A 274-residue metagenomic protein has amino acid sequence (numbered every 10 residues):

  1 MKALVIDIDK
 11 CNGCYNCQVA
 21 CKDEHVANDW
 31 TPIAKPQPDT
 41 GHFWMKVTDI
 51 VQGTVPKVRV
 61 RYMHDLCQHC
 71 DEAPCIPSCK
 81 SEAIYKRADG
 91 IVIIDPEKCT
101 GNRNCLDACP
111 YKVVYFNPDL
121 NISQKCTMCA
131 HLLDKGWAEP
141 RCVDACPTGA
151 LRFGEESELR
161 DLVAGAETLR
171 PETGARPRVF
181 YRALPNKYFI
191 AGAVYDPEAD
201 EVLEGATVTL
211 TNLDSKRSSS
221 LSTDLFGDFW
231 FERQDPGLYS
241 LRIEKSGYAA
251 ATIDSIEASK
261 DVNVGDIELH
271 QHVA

Functional and structural regions predicted by a protein language model:
D29-L66, I76, K98, L106-D196 (+1 more regions): Flanking helices and flexible, charged tails adjoining ferredoxin-like Fe-S electron-transfer domains in multi-subunit
H69, K98, F231-R233: Short, flexible loop/turn segments at beta-strand junctions in immunoglobulin-like and fibronectin type III
R176-F180, E257-A274: Extracellular beta-sheet/turn segments enriched in Thr/Pro/Gly and aliphatic residues
Y188-I190, P197-D214: Short, ordered, surface-exposed loop/turn motifs in non-cytosolic proteins
L203-E204, D228-S240, S246: Short Pro-Gly-centered beta-turn/loop motif in secreted/extracellular proteins
L213-D228: Short, acidic Ser/Thr/Gly-rich low-complexity loop/linker segments typical of extracellular and cell-surface proteins
R242-S255: A short, solvent-exposed loop/turn motif at the edges and junctions of modular extracellular/periplasmic domains
